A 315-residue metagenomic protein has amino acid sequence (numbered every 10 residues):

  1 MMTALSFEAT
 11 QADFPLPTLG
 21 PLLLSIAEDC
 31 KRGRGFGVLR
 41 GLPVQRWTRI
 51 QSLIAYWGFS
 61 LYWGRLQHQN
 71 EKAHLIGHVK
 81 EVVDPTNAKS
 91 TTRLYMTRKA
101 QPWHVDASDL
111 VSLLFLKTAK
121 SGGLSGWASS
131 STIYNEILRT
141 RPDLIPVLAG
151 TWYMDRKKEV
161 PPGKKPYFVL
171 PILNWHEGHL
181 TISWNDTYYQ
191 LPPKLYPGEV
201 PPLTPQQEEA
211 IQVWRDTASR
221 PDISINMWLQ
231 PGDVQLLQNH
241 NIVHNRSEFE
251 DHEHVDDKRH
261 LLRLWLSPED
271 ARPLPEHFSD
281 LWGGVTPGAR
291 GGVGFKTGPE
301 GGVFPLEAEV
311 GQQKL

Functional and structural regions predicted by a protein language model:
M1-L19, L24-S25, R32, G37 (+5 more regions): Active-site environment of non-heme Fe oxygenases that use a 2-His-1-carboxylate facial triad
I50-W57, W127-S129: "Short basic amphipathic alpha-helical interaction patches in structured regions
Y56-L66: A short alpha->loop->secondary-structure connector
